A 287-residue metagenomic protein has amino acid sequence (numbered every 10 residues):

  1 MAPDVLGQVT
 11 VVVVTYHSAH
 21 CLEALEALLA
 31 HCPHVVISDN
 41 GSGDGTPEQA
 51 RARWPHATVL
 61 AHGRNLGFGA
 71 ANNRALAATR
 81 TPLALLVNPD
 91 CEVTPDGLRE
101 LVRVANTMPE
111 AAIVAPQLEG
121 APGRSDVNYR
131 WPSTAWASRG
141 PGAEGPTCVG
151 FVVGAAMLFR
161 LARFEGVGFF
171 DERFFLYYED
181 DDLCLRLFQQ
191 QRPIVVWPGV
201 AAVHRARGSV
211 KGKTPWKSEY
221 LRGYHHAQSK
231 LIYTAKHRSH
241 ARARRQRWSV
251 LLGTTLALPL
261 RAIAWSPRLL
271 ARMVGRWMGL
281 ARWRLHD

Functional and structural regions predicted by a protein language model:
V13-H31: Short, well-formed alpha-helical segments that are part of the catalytic scaffolds of diverse glycosyltransferases
H20, D39-E48, R64: A conserved acidic beta->alpha catalytic loop
P33-S42, T58-H62: Short beta-strand/loop segment that forms part of the nucleotide-sugar
R64, R74-A78, E92-F175, D181: Acidic/His-rich active-site region of diverse nucleotide-sugar glycosyltransferases
A84: Short aromatic/hydrophobic "clamp" motif used to bind/position activated sugar donors
E165, F169-F175, D181-V203: Catalytic donor-sugar/metal-binding loop of nucleotide-sugar-dependent glycosyltransferases
R192, V196-K217, K230: Active-site donor/metal-binding and catalytic loop motifs of nucleotide-sugar-dependent glycosylation enzymes
L221-S229, H240-D287: Non-catalytic, C-terminal membrane-associated alpha-helical segments of glycosyltransferases
